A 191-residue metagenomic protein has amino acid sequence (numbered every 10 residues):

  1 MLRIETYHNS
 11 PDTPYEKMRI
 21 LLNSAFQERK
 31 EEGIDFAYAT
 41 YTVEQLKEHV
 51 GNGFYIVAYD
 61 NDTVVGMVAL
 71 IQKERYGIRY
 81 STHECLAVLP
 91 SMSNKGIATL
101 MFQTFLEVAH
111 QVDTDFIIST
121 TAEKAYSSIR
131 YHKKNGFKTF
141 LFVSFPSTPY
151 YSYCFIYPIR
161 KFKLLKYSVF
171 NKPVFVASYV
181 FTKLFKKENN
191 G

Functional and structural regions predicted by a protein language model:
M1-I20: A short beta-loop-alpha structural element at the N-terminal edge of CoA-dependent acyl/N-acetyltransferase catalytic
N23-I78, E84, L89: Acetyl-CoA-dependent GNAT
H83-N94, T121-A122: A short, internal acetyl-CoA/4′-phosphopantetheine-binding micro-motif in the GNAT/acyltransferase core
V88, N94-E107, K134: Conserved acetyl-CoA-binding loop-helix of GNAT-fold acetyltransferases
A109-T121: Conserved GNAT acetyl-CoA-binding A-motif
S119-I129, S147: Conserved beta-strand-loop-alpha-helix junction that forms the acyl-donor binding cleft
K133-V143: Conserved acetyl-CoA-binding loop of GNAT-fold acetyltransferases
F145-G191: C-terminal "cap" of GNAT-fold acetyltransferases
